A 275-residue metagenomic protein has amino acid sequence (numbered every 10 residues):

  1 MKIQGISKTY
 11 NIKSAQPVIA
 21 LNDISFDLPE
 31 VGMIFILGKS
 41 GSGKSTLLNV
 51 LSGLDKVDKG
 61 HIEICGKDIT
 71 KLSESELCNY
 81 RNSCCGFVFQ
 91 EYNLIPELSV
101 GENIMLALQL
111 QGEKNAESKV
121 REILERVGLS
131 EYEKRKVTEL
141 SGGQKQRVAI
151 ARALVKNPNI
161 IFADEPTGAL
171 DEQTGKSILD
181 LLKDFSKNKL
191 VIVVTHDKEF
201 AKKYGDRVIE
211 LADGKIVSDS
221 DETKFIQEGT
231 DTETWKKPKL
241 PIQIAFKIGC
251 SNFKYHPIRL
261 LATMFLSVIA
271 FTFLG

Functional and structural regions predicted by a protein language model:
S52: Helix-to-loop junction immediately C-terminal to a conserved catalytic motif
G60-D68: Conserved ABC transporter NBD signature motif
L98-L106: Short coil-to-helix segment of the ABC ATPase nucleotide-binding domain corresponding to the Q-loop/switch region
K136-L140, Q144-Q146: Conserved ABC ATPase signature
V155-N159: A short, proline-enriched helix->beta-strand linker immediately N-terminal to the Walker B motif in ABC-type P-loop
I161-D164: Catalytic Walker B motif of ABC-type/P-loop ATPase nucleotide-binding domains
T232-A270: N-terminal Sec/SRP start-transfer signal
